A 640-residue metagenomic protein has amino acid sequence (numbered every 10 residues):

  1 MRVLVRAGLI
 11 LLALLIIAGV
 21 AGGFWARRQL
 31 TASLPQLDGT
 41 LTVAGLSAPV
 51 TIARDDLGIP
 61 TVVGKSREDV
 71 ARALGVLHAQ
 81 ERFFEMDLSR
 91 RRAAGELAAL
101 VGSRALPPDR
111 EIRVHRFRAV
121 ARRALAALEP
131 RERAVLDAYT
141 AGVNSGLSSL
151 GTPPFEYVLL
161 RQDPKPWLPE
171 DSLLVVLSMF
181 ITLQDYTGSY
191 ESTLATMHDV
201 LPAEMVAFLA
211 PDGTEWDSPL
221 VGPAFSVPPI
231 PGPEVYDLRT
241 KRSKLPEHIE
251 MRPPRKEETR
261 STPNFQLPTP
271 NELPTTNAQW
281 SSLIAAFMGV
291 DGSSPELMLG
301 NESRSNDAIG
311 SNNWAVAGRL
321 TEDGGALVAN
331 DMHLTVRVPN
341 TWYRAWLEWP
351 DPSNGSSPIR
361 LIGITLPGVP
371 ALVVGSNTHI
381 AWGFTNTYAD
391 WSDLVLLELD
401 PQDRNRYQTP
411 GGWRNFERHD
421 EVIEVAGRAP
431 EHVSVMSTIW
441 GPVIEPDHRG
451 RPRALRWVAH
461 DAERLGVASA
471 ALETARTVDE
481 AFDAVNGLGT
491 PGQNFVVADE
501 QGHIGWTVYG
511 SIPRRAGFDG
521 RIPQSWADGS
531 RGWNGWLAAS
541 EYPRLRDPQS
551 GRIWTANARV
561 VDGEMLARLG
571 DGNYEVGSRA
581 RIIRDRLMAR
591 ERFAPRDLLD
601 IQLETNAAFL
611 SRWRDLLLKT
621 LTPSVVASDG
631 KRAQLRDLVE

Functional and structural regions predicted by a protein language model:
M1-I17: N-terminal Sec-pathway targeting helices
V20-R260, N264-N271, T276-L327, M332 (+4 more regions): Substrate-recognition/specificity elements adjacent to catalytic centers across diverse enzyme folds
H115-A127, H460-G466, V561-M565: Acidic/histidine-rich, surface-exposed loop or edge segments in extracytoplasmic proteins
A126, A141-T152, G289-G292, T474 (+5 more regions): Sec-exported extracytoplasmic/periplasmic mature domains
M197-A203, E463, A471, R476-F482 (+2 more regions): Ordered core of a single globular domain
A308, R337, L347-A371, G375-I380 (+1 more regions): Glycine- and hydrophobic-rich flexible loops that cap the catalytic core of alpha/beta enzyme folds
I444, L488-R590, V626, K631-R632: Hydrophobic alpha-helical segments
